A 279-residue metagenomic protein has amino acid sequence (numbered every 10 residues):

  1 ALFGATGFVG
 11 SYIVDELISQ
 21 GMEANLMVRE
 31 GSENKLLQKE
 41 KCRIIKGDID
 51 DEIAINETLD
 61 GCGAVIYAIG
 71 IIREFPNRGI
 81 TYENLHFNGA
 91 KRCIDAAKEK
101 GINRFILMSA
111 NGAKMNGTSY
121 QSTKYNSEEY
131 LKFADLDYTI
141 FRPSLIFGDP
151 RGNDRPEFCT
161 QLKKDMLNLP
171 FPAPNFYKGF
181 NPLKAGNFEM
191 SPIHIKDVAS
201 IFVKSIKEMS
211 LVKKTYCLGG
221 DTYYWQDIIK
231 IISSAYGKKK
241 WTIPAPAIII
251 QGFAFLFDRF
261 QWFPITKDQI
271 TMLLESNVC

Functional and structural regions predicted by a protein language model:
A1-Q20: N-terminal Rossmann NAD(P)H-binding glycine-rich loop of SDR-like oxidoreductase domains
G4, V28, S109, G219: Short beta-strand/turn micro-motifs composed of small residues that flank or help shape donor/cofactor-binding pockets
A5, Q20, M115-Y224: Oxidoreductase cofactor-interface core, primarily capturing Rossmann-like NAD(P)-dependent enzymes
Y12-E16, A96, Y130, I231: Rossmann-fold NAD(P)-dependent oxidoreductase module
E23-N25, I71, G79-P150: Conserved Rossmann-fold NAD(P)-dependent oxidoreductase catalytic core, especially the SDR/UDP-sugar
S32-Q38, C42-R92, A96-E99, N111-N116: NAD(P)H-binding glycine-rich loop region in Rossmannoid oxidoreductase-like domains and their noncatalytic homologs
E157-S191, K239-N277: Alpha-helical membrane-targeting segments
I201-T266, C279: Mid/C-terminal beta-alpha module of Rossmann-like enzyme folds, strongest in SDR-family dehydrogenases/epimerases
